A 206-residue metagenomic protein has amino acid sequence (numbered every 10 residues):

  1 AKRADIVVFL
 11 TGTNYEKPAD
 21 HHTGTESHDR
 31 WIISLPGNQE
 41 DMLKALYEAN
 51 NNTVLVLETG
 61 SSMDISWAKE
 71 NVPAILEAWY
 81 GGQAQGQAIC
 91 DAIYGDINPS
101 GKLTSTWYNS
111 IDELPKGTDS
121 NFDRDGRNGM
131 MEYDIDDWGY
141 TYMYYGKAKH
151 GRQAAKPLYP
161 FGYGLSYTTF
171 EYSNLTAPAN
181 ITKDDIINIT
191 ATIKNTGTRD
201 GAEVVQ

Functional and structural regions predicted by a protein language model:
A1-E70: Hydrophobic helix-and-loop "lid/oligomerization" segment in the mid-to-C-terminal part of catalytic domains
E58-A202: Secreted, periplasmic, or luminal enzymes acting at the cell surface/secretory milieu
